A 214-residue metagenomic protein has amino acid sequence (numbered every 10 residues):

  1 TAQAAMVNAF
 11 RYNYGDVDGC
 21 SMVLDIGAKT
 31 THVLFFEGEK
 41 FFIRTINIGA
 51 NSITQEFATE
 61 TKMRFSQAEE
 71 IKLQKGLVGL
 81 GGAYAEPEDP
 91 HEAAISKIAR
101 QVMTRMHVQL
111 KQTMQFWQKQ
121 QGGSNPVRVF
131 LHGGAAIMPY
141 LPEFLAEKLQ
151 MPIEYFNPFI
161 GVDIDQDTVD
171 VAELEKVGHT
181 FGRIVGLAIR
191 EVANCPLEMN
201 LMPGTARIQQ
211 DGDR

Functional and structural regions predicted by a protein language model:
T1-R214: Hydrophobic/aromatic-enriched cytosolic interaction surfaces used to assemble or bind macromolecules
